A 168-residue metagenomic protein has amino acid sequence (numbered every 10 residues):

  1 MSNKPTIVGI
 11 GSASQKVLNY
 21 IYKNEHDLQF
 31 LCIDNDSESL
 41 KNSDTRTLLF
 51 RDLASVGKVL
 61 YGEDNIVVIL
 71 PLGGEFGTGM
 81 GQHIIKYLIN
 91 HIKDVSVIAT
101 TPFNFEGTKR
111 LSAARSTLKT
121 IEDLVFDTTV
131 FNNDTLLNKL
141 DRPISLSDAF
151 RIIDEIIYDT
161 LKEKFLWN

Functional and structural regions predicted by a protein language model:
M1-N168: Tubulin/FtsZ superfamily GTPase core signature
